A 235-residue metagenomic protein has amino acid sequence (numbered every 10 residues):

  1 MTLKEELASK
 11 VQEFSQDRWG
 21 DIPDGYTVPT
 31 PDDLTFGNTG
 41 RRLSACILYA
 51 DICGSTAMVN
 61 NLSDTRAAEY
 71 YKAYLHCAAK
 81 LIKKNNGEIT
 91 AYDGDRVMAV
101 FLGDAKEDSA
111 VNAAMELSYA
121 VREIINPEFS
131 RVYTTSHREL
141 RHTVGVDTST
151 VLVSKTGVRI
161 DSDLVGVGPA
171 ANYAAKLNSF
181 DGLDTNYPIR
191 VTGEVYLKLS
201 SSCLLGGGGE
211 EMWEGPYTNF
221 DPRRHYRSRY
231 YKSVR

Functional and structural regions predicted by a protein language model:
M1-P31, G182-R235: Intrinsically disordered, glycine/charged-rich C-terminal tails and inter-domain linkers that flank nucleotidyl cyclase
L34-N112: Catalytic NTP-binding/metal-coordinating core of nucleotidyl cyclase/transferase enzymes
S63, V97-L140: Short helix/loop segment flanking the catalytic signature motif in cyclic-nucleotide metabolism enzymes
Y70-A73, C77, N112-A120, N172 (+2 more regions): Long, highly charged amphipathic alpha-helices
G94, L117, V144-V146: Structural scaffold positions in well-ordered secondary structure
V132-S154: A short glycine-enriched loop-to-beta-strand structural element that forms part of the catalytic core of nucleotide
V153-N178: Catalytic-core segments of nucleotide cyclases and related cyclic-nucleotide turnover enzymes
